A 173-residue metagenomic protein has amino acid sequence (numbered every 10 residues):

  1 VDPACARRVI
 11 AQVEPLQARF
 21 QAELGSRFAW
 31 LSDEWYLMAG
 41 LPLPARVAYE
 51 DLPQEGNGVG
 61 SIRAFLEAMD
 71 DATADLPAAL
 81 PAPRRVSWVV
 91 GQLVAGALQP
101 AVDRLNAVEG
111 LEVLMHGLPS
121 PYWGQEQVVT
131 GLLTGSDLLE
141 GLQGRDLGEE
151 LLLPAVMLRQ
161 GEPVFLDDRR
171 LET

Functional and structural regions predicted by a protein language model:
V1-T173: Auxiliary Fe-S-binding modules of radical SAM enzymes
